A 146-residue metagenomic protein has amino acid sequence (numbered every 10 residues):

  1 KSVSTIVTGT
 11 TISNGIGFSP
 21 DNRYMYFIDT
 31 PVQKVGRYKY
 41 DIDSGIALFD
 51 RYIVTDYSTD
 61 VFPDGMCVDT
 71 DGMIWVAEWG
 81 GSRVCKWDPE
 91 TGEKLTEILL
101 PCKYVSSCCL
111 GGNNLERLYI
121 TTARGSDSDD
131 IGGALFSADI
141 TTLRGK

Functional and structural regions predicted by a protein language model:
S2-Y24, D56-M73, C102-R117, G125 (+1 more regions): Beta-rich, blade/repeat-based domains predominating in secreted/periplasmic proteins but also intracellular
S4-V7, I46-D56, T96-L99, K146: Beta-propeller fold detector
G17-I42, I46, R51: Glycine- and Gly-Pro-enriched alpha-helical subdomains that act as flexible, kink-prone "lid/hinge" or packing modules
I28, A77, Y119-A123: Residue-level marker for isolated small/hydroxyl-bearing positions within beta-strands of beta-sheet-rich domains
V32-K34, G81-S82, R124-S128: Short glycine/acidic-enriched loop and turn motifs that connect beta-strands
R37-I46, P89-T91, D139-K146: Short loop/turn segments immediately following beta-strands, especially the blade-tip and inter-blade linker loops
R83-T96, Y104, L110-G112, L118: Flexible "stalk/tail and boundary" regions
